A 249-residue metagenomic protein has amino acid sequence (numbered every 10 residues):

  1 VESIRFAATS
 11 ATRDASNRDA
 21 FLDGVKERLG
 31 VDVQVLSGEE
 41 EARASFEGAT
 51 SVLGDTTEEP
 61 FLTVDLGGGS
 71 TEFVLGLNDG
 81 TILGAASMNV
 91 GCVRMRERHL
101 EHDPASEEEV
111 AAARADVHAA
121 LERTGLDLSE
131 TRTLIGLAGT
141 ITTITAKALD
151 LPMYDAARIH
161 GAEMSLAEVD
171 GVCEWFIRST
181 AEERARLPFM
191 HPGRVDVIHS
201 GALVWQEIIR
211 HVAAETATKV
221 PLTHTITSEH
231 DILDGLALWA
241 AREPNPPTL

Functional and structural regions predicted by a protein language model:
A11-P60, L75-N78, I82-L249: Helical "lid/coupling" subdomains associated with nucleotide-phosphate turnover
L62-S70, V74: A generic, well-ordered mixed alpha/beta core segment in the N-terminal half of proteins
